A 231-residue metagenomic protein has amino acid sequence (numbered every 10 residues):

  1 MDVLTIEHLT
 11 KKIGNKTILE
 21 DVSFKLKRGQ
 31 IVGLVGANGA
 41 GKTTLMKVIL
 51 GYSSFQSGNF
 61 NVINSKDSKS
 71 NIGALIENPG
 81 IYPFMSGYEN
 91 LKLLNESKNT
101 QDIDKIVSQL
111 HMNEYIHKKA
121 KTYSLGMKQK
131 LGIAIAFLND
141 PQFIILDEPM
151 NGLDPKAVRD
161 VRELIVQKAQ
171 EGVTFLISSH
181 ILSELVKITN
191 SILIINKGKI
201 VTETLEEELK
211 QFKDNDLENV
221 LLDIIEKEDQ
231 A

Functional and structural regions predicted by a protein language model:
L4-I6, L19: Conserved structural motif at the start of ABC-family nucleotide-binding domains
V35-A37: The feature captures the beta-strand-to-loop junction immediately N-terminal to the Walker
L50: Helix-to-loop junction immediately C-terminal to a conserved catalytic motif
K92, T100-I116: Conserved ABC ATPase "signature" region
I144-E148: Catalytic Walker B motif of ABC-type/P-loop ATPase nucleotide-binding domains
